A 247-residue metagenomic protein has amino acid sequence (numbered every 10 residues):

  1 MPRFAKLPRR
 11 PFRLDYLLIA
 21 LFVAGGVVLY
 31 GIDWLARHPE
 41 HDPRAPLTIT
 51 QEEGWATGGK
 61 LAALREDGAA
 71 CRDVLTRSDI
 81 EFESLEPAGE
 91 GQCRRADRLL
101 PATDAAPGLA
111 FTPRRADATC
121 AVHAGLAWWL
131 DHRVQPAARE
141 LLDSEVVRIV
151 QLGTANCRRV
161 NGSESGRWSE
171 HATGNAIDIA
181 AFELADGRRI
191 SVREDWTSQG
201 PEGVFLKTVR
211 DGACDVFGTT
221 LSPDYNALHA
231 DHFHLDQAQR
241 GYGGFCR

Functional and structural regions predicted by a protein language model:
M1-P11: N-terminal Lys/Arg-rich, disordered targeting/topogenic segments
P11-L21, W168-S169, T173-R247: Catalytic cores and adjacent binding grooves of peptidoglycan-active enzymes
D15-D33: Hydrophobic membrane-insertion alpha-helices, especially the h-region of bacterial N-terminal signal peptides
Y30-D42: Hydrophobic single-pass membrane-insertion segments
D42-L61: Short extracytoplasmic/periplasmic juxtamembrane "stem" segments immediately C-terminal to an N-terminal membrane anchor
K60-I149: Active-site acidic/histidine clusters and adjacent loop/turn architecture that either coordinate catalytic ions
Q92-R98, C157-G162, F233-H234: Short, solvent-exposed polar/charged micro-motifs at secondary-structure junctions
E140-G174: Active-site-adjacent substructure of cysteine-protease-like catalytic cores
